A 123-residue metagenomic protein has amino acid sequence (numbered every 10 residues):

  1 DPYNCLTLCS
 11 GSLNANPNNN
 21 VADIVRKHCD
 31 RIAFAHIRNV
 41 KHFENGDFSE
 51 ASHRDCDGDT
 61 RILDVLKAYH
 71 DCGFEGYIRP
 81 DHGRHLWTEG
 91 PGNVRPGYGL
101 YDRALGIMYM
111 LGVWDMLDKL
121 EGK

Functional and structural regions predicted by a protein language model:
D1-K123: Histidine-acidic metal/acid-base catalytic patches
